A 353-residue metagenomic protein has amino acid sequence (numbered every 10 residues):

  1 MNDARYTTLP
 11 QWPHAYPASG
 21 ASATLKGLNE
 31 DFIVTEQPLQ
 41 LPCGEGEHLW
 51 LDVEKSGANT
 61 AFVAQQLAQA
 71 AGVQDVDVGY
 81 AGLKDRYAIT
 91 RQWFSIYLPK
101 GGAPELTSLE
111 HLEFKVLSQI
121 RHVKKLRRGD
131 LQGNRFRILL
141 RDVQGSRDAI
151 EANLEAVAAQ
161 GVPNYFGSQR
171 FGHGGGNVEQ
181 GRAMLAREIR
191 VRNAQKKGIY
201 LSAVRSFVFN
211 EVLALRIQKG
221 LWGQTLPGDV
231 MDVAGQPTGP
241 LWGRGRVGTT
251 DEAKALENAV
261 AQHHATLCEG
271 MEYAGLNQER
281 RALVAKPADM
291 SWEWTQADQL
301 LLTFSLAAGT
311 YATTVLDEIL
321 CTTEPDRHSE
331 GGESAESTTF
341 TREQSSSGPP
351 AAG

Functional and structural regions predicted by a protein language model:
M1-G353: Non-catalytic, substrate/partner-engaging modules appended to enzymatic cores
